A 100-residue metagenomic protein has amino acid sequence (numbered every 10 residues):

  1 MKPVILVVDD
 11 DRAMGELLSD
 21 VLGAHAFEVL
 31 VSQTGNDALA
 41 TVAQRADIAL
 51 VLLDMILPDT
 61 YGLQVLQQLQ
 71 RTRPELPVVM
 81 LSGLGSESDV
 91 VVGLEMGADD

Functional and structural regions predicted by a protein language model:
K2, D47-A49, R73-P77: His-Asp phosphorelay/catalytic-motif detector in bacterial-type signaling
G15, P58, S86: The feature encodes the CheY-like receiver
E16-D20, A24: Charged docking surfaces used in two-component/phosphorelay signaling
A26-T34, T41: Short hydrophobic/Thr-rich beta-strand motif most characteristic of the beta2 strand and flanking loop of CheY-like
Q33-D37, Y61-Q64: Acidic catalytic/metal-coordinating carboxylates
A40, L63-P74: Short amphipathic alpha-helix used as the core "switch/output" element in two-component signaling
D54, S82: Active-site residues of response regulator receiver
